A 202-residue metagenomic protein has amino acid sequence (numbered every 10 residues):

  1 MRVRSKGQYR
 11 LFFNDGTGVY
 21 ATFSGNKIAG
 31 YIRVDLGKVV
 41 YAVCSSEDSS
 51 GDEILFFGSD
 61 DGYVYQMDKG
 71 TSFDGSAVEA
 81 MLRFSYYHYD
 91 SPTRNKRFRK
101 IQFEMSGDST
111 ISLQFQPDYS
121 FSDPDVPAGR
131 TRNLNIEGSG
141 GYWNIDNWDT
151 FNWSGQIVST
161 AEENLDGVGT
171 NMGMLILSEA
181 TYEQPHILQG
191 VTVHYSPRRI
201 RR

Functional and structural regions predicted by a protein language model:
M1-R202: Beta-sheet repeat architectures centered on beta-propellers
